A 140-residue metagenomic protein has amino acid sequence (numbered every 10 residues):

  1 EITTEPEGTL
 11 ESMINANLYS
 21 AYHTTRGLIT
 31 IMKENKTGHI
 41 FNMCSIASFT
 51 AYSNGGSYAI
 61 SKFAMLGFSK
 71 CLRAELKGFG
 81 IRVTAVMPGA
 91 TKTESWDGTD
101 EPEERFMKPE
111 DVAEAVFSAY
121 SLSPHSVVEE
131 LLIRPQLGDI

Functional and structural regions predicted by a protein language model:
T3, Y52-G56: Active-site loop immediately N-terminal to the catalytic Tyr-X3-Lys motif of short-chain dehydrogenase/reductase
T3-Y22, T37, F41, M65: Catalytic Tyr-X3-Lys loop
T25, S61: Active-site helix of classical SDR
G27-K36: A short helix-coil junction within the Rossmann-fold of NAD(P)-dependent oxidoreductases
M32, T50, C71-I81: Active-site-adjacent segment of SDR/Rossmann-fold oxidoreductases
S45: Residue(s) in the substrate-gating loop at a strand-loop-helix junction that position the organic substrate next
G78-I81, A85-V86, E101-I140: C-terminal helical subdomain
P88-G98: Short, flexible catalytic-loop segment of classical short-chain dehydrogenase/reductase
